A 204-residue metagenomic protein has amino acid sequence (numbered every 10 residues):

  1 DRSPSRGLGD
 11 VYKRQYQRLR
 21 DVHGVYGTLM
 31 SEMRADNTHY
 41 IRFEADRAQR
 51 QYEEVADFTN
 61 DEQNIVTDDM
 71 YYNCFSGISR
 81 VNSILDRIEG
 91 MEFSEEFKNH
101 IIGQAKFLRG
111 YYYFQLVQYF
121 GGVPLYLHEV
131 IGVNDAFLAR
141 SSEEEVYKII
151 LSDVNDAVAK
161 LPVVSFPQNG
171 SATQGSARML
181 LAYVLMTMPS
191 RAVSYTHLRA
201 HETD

Functional and structural regions predicted by a protein language model:
D1, G7-Y12, T196-T203: Conserved small/polar residues in nucleotide/adenosyl-binding loops
D10-H39: Hydrophobic alpha-helical membrane-insertion signals
K13, Q17-H23, A45-F120, D135-K148 (+1 more regions): Conserved, well-structured interaction surfaces
Y113, G122, Y126, Q168-M179: Aromatic-lined, polymer-binding surfaces characteristic of secreted/periplasmic polysaccharide-degrading enzymes
V117, P124, T187-A192: Short coil/turn linking the two alpha-helices of tandem helical-hairpin repeats
L127-V130, M179, A192-L198: Acidic, serine/threonine/proline-rich low-complexity intrinsically disordered regions
R140-S142, S190-Y195: Short coil/turn connectors between adjacent alpha-helices in alpha-solenoid helical repeat scaffolds
